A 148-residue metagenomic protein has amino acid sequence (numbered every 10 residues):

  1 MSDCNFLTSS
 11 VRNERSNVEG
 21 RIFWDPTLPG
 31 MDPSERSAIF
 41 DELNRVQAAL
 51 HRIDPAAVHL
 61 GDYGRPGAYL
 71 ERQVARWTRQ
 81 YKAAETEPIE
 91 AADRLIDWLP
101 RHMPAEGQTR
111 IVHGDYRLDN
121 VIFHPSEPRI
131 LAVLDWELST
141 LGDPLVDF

Functional and structural regions predicted by a protein language model:
M1-R110, H124-E127: ATP-binding pocket architecture of kinase catalytic cores
R110-I111, R117, F123-F148: Active-site Asp-x-Gly
